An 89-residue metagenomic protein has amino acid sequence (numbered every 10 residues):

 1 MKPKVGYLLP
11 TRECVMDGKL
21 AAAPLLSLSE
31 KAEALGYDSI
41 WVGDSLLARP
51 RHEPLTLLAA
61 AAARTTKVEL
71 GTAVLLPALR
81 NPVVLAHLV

Functional and structural regions predicted by a protein language model:
M1-T65, E69: N-terminal beta1-alpha1-beta2 module of alpha/beta enzyme domains
L20-A21, A78-V89: Glycine-rich anion/phosphate-binding loops
L47-R49, L75-N81: Glycine-rich "substrate-gating" loop/helix at the edge of Rossmann-like oxidoreductase active sites
E69-L75: A short, GP-enriched loop/loop-strand-helix hinge that lies immediately N-terminal to, or at the N-terminal rim
